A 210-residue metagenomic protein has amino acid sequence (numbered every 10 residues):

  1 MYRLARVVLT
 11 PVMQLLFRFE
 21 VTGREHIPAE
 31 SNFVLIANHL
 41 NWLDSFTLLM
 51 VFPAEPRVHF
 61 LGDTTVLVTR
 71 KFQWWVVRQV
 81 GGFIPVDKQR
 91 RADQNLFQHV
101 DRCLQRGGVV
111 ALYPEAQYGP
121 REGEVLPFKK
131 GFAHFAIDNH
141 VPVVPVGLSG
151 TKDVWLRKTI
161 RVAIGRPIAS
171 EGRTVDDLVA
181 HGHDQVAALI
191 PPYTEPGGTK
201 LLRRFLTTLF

Functional and structural regions predicted by a protein language model:
M1-G23, A29, T47, R70-V80: A transmembrane-helix-recognition feature enriched in membrane-embedded lipid enzymes and envelope glyco-/phospholipid
V8-L9, Q79-D87, E115-Y118: Short, basic, glycine/proline-bearing loop/turn elements
T10-L16, N38, V86-R91, R121-E124: Short, flexible loop segments at the rims of nucleotide/cofactor-binding pockets, characterized by
V12-Q14, P53, V77, C103 (+1 more regions): A generic structural signal for well-ordered alpha-helical segments
V21, L35, F60-L61, V162-I164: Generic preference for hydrophobic
V21-T22, I84-D87, R91, S170: Short acidic-hydrophobic, aromatic-tinged amphipathic segments that line or gate anion-handling sites
P28-R90: Catalytic core of membrane glycerolipid acyltransferases/transacylases, capturing the structured, soluble-facing
Q94-F210: Non-catalytic C-terminal accessory region of glycerolipid acyltransferases and related lyso-lipid remodeling enzymes
